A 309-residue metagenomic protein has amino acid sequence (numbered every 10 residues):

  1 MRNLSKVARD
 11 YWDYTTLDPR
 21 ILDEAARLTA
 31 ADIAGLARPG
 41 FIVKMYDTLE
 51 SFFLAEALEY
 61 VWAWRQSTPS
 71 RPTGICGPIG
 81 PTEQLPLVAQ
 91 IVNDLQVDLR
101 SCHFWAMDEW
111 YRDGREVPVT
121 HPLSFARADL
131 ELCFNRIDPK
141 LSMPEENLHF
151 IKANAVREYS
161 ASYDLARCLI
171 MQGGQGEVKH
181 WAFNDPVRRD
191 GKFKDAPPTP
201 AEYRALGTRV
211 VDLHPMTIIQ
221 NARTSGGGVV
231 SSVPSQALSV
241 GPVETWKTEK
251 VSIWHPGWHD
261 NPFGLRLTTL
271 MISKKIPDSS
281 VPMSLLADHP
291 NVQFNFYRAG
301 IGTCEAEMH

Functional and structural regions predicted by a protein language model:
R2-T16, G35, G40-F41, Y46-T48 (+2 more regions): ATP/nucleoside-binding phosphotransfer catalytic cores, i.e., glycine-rich phosphate-binding loops
L22-K44, V97-Q172, S232, F296: Ligand-binding beta-strand-loop-alpha-helix segment within the catalytic cores of soluble metabolic enzymes
I42-S67, K152-R157: Helix-loop module immediately N-terminal to the HCX5R catalytic loop in PTP-like cysteine phosphatase domains
L58, I151-P197: ATP/pyrophosphate-binding catalytic subdomain of soluble kinases
Q66-Q96: Glycine-rich N-terminal segment of FAD-binding domains in flavoprotein oxidoreductases, spanning the beta-loop-helix
I75-L85, G174-H180, W258-D260: Gly/Ser/Thr-rich loops at beta-strand to alpha-helix junctions that form or flank small-molecule/cofactor-binding
V88-L99, H121, D185-D195: A glycine- and small-aliphatic-rich helix-loop capping segment at beta-alpha/alpha-beta transitions that lines
A182-P234: Class I SAM-dependent methyltransferase SAM-binding "motif I" and its flanking Rossmann-like core
